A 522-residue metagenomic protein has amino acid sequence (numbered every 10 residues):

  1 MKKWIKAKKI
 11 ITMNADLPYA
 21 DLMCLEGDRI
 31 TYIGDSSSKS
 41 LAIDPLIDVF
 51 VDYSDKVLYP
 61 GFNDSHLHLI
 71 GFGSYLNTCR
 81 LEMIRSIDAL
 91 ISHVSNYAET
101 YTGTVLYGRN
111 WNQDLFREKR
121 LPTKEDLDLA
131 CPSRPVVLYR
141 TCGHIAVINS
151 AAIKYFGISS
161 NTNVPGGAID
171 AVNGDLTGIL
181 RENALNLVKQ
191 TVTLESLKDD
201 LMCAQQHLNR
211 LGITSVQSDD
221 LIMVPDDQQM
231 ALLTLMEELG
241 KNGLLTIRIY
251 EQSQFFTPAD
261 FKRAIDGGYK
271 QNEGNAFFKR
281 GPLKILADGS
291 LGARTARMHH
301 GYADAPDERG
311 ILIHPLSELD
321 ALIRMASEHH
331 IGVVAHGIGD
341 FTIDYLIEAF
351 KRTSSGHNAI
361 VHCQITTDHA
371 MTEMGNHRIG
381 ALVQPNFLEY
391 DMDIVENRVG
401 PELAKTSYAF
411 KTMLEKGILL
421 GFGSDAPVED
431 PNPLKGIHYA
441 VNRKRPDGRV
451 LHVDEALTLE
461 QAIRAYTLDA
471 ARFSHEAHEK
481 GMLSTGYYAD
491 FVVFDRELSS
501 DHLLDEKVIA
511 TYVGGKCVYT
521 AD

Functional and structural regions predicted by a protein language model:
K2-A7, I11, A15-D266, G292-T295 (+4 more regions): Divalent metal-binding segments
K8, D28, D55, H66 (+15 more regions): Divalent metal-coordination and catalytic microenvironments
D16-Y19, D44-P45, F278-K279, E476 (+1 more regions): Short, small/polar residue-rich loop motifs at catalytic or cofactor-binding pockets
C24, I285, T511: Short aromatic-centered micro-motifs
N63-S65, V216-S218, I247-S253, K279-A287 (+4 more regions): Hydrophobic faces of well-ordered beta-strands that scaffold small-molecule active sites in alpha/beta enzyme cores
H68, N275-T295, I379-E389: Non-cysteine beta-strand/loop elements that form the S-adenosyl-L-methionine
L244-G281, N358-C363, I394-L419: Phosphate/diphosphate-binding loops
R324-V334, I338-N358, C363, D368-N376 (+2 more regions): His/Asp/Glu-enriched, well-ordered alpha-helical/loop segment that forms or immediately abuts the divalent-metal
